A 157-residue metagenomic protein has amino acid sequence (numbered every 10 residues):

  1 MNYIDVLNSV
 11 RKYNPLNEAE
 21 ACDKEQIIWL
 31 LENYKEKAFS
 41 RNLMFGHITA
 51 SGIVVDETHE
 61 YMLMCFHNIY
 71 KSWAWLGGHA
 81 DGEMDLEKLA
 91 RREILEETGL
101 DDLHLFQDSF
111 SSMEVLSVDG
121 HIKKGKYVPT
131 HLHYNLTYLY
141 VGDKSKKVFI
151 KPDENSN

Functional and structural regions predicted by a protein language model:
M1-D5, K146-V148: Charged, low-complexity C-terminal accessory regions
Y3, N17-A21, M84: Generic detection of long, well-ordered alpha-helical segments
I4-N14: Generic N-terminal amphipathic, Lys/Arg-enriched alpha-helix
K12-S51: Acidic, metal-coordinating catalytic segment for phosphate/diphosphate chemistry, firing primarily on the Nudix
F39-W75: N-terminal strand-loop-strand
D81-N157: Unchanged
